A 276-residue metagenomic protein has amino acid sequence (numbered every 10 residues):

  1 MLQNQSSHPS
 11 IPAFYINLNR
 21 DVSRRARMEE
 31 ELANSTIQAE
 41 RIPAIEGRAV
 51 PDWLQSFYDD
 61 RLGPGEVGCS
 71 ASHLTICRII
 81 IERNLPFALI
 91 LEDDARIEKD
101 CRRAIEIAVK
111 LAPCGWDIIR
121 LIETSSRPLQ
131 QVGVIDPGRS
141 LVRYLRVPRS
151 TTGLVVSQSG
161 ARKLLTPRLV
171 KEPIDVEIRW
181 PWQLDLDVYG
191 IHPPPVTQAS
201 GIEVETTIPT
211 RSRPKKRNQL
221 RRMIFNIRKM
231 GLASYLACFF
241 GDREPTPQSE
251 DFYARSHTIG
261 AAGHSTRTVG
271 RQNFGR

Functional and structural regions predicted by a protein language model:
M1-L91, A95-R276: An acidic/histidine-cluster motif and surrounding catalytic segment that typifies divalent-metal-assisted enzyme active
